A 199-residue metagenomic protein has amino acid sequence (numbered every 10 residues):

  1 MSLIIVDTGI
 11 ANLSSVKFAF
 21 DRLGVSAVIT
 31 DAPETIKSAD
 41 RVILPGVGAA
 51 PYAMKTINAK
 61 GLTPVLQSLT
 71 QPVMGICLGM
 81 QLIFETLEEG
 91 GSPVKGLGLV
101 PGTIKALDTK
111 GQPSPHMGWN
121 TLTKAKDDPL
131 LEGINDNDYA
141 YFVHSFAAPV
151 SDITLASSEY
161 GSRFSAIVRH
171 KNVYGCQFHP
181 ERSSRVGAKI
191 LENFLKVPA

Functional and structural regions predicted by a protein language model:
M1-I4: Extreme N-terminal starter segment of soluble prokaryotic enzymes
A11: Conserved Rossmann-like nucleotide-cofactor binding loop
A27-S38: Short acidic low-complexity segments
I36-G46: Short acidic/histidine-rich motifs immediately flanking catalytic phosphotransfer sites in two-component signaling
A50-H116: Cysteine-nucleophile active-site neighborhood
L87-S162: Pocket-forming structural segment of enzyme catalytic cores
A147-A199: C-terminal and late-domain segments of enzyme folds
